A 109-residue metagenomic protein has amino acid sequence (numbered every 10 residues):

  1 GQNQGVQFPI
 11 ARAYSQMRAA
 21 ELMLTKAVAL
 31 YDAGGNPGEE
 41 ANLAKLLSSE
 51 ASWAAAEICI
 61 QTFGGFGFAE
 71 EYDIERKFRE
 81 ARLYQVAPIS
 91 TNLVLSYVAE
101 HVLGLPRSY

Functional and structural regions predicted by a protein language model:
G1-Y109: Alpha-helical interface subdomain recognition
